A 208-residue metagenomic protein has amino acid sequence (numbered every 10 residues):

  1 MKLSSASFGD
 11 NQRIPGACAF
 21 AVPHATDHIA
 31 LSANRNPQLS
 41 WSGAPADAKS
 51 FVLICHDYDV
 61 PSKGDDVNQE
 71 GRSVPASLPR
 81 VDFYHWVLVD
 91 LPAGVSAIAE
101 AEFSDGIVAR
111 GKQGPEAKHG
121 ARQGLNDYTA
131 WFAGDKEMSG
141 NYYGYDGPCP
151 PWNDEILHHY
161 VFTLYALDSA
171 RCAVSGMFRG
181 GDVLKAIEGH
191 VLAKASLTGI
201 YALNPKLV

Functional and structural regions predicted by a protein language model:
M1-V208: N-terminus-centered regions that define maturation/targeting leaders and the start of the first functional domain
